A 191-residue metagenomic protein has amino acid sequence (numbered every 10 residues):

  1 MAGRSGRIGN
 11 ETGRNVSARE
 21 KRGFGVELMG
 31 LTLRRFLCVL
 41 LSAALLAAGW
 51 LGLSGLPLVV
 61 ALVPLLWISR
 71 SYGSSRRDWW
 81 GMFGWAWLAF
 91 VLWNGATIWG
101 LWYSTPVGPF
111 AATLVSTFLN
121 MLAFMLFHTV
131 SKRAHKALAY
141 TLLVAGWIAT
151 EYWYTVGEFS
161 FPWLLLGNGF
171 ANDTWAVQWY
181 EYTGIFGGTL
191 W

Functional and structural regions predicted by a protein language model:
M1-R22: Short, intrinsically disordered terminal tails adjacent to the first/last structured region
E20-W191: Membrane-embedded alpha-helical bundles of multi-pass enzymes that act on lipidic or dolichyl-linked glycan substrates
